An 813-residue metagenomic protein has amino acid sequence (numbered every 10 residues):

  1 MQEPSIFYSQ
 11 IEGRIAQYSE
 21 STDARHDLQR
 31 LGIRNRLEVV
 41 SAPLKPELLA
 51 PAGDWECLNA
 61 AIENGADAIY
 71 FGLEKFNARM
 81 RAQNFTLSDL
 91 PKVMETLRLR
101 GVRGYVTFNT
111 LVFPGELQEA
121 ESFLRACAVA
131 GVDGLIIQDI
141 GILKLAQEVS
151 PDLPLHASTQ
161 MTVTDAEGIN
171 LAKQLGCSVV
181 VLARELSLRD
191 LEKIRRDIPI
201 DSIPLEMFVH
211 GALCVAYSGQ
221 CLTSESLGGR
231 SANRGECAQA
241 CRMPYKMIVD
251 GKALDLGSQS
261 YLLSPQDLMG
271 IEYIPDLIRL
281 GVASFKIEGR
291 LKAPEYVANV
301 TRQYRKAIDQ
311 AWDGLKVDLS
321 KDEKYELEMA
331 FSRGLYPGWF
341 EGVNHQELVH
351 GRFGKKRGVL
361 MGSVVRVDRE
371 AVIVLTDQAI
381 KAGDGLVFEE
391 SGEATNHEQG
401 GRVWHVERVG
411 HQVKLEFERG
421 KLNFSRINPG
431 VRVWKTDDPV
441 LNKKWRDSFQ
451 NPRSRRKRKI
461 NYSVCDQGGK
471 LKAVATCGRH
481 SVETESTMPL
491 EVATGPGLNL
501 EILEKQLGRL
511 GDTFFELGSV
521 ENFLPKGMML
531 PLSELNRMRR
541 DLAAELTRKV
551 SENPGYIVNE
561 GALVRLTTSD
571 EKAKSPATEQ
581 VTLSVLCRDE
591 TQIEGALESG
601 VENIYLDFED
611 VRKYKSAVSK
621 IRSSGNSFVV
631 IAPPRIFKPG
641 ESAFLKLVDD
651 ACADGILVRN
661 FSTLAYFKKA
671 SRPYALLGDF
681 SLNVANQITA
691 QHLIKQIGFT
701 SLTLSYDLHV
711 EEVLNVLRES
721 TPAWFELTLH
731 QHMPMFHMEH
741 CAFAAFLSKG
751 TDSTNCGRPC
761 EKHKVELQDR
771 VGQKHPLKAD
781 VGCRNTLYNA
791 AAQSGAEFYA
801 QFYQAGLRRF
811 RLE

Functional and structural regions predicted by a protein language model:
Q2-E3, F7, I33-E63, A68-K75 (+8 more regions): Surface-exposed amphipathic alpha-helical tracts and adjacent flexible/coil segments at the periphery of soluble enzymes
F7-Y8, Y18: Aromatic (phenylalanine/tyrosine) cluster motif
G13-A16, G32: Residue-identity detector for glycine
A24-D27: Short hydrophobic alpha-helical segments enriched in small aliphatic residues
N77-M80: A short acidic, helix-capping loop that chelates divalent metal ions and anchors anionic groups
F85-P91: Glycine-rich, highly charged phosphate/nucleotide-binding loops
V163-D165, M269-G270: Active-site glycine-rich loop that binds ribose-phosphate moieties when present
